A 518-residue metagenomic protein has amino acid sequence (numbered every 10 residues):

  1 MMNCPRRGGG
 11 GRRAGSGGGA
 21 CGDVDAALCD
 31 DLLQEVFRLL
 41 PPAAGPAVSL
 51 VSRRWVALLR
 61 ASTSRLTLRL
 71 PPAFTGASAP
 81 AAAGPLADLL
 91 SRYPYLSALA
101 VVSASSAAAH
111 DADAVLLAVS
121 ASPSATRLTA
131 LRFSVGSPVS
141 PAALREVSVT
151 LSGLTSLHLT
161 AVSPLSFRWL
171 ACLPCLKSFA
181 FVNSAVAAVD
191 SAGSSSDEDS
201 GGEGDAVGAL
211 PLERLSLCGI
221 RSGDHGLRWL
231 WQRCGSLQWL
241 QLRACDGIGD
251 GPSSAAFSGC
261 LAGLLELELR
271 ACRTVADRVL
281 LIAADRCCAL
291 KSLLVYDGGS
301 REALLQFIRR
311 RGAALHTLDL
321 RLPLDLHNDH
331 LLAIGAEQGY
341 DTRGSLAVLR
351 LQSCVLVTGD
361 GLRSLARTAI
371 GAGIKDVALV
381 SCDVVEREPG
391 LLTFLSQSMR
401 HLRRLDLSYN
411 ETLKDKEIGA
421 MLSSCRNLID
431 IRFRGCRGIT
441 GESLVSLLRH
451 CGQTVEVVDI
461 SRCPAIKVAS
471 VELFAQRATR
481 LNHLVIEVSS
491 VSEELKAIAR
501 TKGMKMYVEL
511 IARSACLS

Functional and structural regions predicted by a protein language model:
M1-L261, L265-E266, L280-A284, S292 (+2 more regions): N-terminal adaptor-interaction module of cullin-RING ubiquitin ligase components
M2-G15, V189-A206, S216, Q232 (+4 more regions): C-terminal capping region of solenoid repeat domains
